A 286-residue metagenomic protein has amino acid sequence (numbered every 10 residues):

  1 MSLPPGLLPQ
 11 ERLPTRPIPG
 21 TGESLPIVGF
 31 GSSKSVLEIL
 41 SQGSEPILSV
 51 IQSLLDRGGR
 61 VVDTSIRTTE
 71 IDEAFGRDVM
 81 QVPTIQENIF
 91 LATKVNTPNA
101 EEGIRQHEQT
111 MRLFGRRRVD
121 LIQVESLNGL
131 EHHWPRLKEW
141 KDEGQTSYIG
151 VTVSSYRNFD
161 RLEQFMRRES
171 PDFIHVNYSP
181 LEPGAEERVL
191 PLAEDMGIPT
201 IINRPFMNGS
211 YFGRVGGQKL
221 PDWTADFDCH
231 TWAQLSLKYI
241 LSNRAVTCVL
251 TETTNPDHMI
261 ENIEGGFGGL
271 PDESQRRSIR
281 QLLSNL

Functional and structural regions predicted by a protein language model:
S2-I89: N-terminal binding-site loop/beta-alpha segment at the start of enzyme catalytic domains that lines or forms
Q10-P17, D72-V79, Q106-Q109, R157-L162 (+1 more regions): Alpha-helical scaffolding within the catalytic cores of extracellular/periplasmic polymer-degrading hydrolases
P19-L25, L55-D56, F75-N88, H107-R117 (+4 more regions): Acidic (Asp/Glu)-rich catalytic clusters
G31-E45, A92-E101, T152-S155, L220-H230: Active-site mouth loops of central-metabolism enzymes
L37-S41, S65-E73, N96-G103, E125-H132 (+2 more regions): Acidic-and-aromatic substrate-binding clefts and catalytic sites of carbohydrate-active enzymes
L40-L54, N99-G115, Y156-F165, W232-L237: Short, acidic/polar
M111-H132: Active-site groove signature of glycoside hydrolases
E125-L286: Beta/alpha (TIM)-barrel catalytic core signal, keyed to glycine-rich beta->alpha loops juxtaposed to Asp/Glu that bind
